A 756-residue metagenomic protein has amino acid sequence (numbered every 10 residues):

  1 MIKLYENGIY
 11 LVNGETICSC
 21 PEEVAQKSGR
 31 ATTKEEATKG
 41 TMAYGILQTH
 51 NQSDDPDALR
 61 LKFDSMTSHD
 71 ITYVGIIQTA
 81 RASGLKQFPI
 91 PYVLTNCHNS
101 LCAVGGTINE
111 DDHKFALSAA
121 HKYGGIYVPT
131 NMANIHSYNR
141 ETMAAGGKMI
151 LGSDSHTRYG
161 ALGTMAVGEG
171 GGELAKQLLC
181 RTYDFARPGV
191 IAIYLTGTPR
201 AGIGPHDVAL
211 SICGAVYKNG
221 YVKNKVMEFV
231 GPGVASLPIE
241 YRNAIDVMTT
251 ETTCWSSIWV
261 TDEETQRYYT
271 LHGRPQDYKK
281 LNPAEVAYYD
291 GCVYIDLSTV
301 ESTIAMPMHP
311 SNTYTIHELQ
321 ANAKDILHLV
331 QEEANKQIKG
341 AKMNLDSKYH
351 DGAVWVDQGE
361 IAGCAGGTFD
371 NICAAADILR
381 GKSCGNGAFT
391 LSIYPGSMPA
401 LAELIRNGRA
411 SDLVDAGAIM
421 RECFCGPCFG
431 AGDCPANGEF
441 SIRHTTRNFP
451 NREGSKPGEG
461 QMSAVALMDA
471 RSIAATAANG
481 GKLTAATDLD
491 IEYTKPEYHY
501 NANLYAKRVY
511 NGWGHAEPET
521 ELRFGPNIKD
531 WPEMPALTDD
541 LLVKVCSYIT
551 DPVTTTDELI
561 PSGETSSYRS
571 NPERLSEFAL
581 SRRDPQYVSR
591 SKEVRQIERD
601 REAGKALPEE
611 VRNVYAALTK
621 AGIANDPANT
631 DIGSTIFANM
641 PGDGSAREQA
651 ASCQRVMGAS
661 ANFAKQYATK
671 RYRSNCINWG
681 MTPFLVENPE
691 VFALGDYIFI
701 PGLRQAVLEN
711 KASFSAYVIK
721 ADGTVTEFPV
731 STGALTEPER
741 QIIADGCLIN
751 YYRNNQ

Functional and structural regions predicted by a protein language model:
M1-Q756: Fe-S-dependent hydro-lyases/dehydratases of central metabolism
